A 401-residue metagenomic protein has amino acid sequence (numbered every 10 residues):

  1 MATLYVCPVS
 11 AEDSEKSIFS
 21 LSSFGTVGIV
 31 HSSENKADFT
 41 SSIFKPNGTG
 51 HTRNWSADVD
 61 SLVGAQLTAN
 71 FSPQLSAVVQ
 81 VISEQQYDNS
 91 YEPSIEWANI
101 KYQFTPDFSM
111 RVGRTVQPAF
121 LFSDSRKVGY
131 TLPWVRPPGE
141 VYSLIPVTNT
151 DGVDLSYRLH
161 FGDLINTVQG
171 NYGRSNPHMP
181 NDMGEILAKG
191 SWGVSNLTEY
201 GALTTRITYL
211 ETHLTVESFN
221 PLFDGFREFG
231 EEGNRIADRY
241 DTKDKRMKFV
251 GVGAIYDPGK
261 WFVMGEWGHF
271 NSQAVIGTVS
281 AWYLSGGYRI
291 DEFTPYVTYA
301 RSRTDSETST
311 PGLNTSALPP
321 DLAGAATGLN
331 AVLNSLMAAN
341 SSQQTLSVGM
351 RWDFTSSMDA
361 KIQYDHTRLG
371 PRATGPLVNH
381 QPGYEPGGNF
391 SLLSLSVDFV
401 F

Functional and structural regions predicted by a protein language model:
M1-T3: Sec-dependent N-terminal signal peptides
V6-P8: N-terminal signal peptide c-region/cleavage motif recognized by signal peptidases
E15, N54-D60, S90-E92, Y142-N149 (+6 more regions): Short sequence motifs at beta-strands and strand-loop junctions characteristic of Gram-negative outer-membrane
K16-F24, G28-S32, T52-H178, A188-W192 (+3 more regions): Outer membrane beta-barrel
V30-T49, S125, T131-P138, P146-T148 (+5 more regions): Outer-membrane pore/translocation modules
K36, A98, G225-F401: Outer-membrane beta-barrel pore domains
P46-N47, R53-N54, Q80, Q86-Y87 (+7 more regions): Short leucine-rich amphipathic alpha-helices used at interfaces
